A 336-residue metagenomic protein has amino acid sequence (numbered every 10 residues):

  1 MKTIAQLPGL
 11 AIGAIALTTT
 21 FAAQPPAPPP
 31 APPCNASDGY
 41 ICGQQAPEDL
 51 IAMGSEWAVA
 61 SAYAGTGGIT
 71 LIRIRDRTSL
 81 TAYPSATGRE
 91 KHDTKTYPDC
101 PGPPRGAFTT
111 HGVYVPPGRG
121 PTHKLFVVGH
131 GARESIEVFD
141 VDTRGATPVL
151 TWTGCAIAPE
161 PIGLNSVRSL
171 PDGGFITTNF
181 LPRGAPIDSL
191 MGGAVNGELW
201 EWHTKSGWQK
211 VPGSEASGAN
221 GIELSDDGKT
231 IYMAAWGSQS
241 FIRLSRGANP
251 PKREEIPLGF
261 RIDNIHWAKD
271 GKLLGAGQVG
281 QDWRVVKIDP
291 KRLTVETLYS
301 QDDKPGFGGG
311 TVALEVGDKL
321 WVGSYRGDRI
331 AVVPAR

Functional and structural regions predicted by a protein language model:
P25-A46, D93-T96, L150, E296-Q301: A short helix->beta-strand "capping" segment at the edge of beta-propeller domains
D38-I69: Beta-strand-rich domains and repeat architectures in extracellular enzymes and scaffolds, especially beta-propellers
G43-S55, G88-R119, W152, I157-F175 (+5 more regions): Beta-rich, blade/repeat-based domains predominating in secreted/periplasmic proteins but also intracellular
V59-E90: Beta-propeller domains
A60-T66, V127-G129, T177-N196, G275-W283 (+1 more regions): Short, conserved, GDST-rich strand-edge loop motifs in beta-rich repeat architectures
R73-R77, V141-G145, W202-S206, S245-N249 (+2 more regions): Short loop/turn segments that connect beta-strands within beta-propeller blades
P257-D303: Loop/turn-rich, solvent-exposed surfaces of beta-rich toroidal or solenoidal domains
G309-R336: Blade-level signature of beta-propeller repeat domains, shared across WD40, Kelch, NHL, RCC1 and BNR/Asp-box propellers
